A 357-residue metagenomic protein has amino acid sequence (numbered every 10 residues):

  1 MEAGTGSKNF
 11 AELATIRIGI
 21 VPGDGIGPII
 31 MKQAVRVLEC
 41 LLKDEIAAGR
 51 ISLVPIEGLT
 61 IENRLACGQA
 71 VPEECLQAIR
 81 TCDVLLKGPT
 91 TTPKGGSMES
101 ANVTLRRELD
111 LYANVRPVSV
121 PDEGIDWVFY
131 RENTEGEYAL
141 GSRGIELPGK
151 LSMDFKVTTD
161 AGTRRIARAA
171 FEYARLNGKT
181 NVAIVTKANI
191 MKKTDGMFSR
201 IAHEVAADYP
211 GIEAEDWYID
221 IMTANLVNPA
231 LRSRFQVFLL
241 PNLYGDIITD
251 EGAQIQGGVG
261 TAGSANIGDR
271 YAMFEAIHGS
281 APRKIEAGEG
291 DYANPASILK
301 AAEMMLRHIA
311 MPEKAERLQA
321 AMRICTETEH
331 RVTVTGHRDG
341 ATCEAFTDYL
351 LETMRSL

Functional and structural regions predicted by a protein language model:
G4-T15, I79-T81, A167, F171-V182: Glycine-rich phosphate/diphosphate-binding loops that line cofactor/substrate pockets in enzymes
G19-R36, L41, L147-I221, R234: Glycine-rich phosphate/diphosphate-binding loop of Rossmann-like nucleotide-binding domains
D24-G27, D83, Y130, A170 (+4 more regions): Buried hydrophobic positions in well-ordered alpha/beta secondary-structure cores of metabolic enzymes
A34, L38, A202, I298-L306 (+1 more regions): Buried hydrophobic packing segments
I46-P72, A224-L226: N-terminal beta-loop-helix "entrance" segment that forms/cooperates in small-molecule cofactor or anionic ligand
E62-R64, G124, N225-H330: Glycine-rich phosphate/nucleotide-binding loop
N63-M153, L243-G245: N-terminal glycine-rich phosphate/adenylate-binding segment common to multiple enzyme folds
L140-G144, P148-I184, A188-M191, P312 (+2 more regions): Glycine-rich phosphate/pyrophosphate-binding loop and the adjoining helix
